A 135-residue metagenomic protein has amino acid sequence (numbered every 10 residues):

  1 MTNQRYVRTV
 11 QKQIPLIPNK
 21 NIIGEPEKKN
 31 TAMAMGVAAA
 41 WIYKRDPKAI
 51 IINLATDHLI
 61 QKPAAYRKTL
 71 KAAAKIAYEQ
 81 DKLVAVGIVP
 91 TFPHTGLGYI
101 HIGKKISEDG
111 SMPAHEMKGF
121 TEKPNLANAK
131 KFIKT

Functional and structural regions predicted by a protein language model:
M1-N53, Q61, K71: Conserved N-terminal catalytic core of the sugar/cofactor nucleotidyltransferase
N3, T56, I88: Cofactor-binding loop segments of dinucleotide-utilizing enzymes, especially the Rossmann-like FAD- and NAD(P)+-binding
P15, P26, A55, P90-H94 (+1 more regions): Proline-rich low-complexity regions
A38, D57, I100: Residue-level signal for inorganic ion chemistry
P63-T135: Conserved core of the sugar-phosphate nucleotidyltransferase
